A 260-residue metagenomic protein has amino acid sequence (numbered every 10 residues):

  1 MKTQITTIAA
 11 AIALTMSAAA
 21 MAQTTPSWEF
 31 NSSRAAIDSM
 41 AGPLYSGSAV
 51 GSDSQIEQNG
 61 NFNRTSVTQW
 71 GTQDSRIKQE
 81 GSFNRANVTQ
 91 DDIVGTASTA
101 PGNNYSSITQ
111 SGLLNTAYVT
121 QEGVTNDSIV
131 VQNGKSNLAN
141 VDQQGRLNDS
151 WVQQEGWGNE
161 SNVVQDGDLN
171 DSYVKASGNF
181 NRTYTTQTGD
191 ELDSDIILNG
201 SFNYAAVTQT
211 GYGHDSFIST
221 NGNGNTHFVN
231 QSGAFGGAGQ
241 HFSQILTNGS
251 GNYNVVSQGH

Functional and structural regions predicted by a protein language model:
K2-H260: Long, low-complexity, polar and repeat-rich extracellular regions of very large Gram-negative surface proteins
